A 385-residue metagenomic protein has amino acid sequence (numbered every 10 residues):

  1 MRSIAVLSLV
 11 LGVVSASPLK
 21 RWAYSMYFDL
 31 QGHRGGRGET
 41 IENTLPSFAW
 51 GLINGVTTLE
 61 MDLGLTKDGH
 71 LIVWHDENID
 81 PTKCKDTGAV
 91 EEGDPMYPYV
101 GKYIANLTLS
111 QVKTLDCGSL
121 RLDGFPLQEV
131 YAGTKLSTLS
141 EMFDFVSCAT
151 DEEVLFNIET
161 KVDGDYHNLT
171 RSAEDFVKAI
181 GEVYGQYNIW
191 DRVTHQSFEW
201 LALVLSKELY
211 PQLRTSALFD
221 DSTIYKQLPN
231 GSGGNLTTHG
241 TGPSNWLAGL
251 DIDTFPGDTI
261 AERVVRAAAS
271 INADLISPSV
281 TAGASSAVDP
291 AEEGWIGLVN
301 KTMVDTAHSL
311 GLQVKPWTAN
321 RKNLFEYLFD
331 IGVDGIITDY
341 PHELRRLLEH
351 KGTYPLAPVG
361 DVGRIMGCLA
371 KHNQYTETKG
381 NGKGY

Functional and structural regions predicted by a protein language model:
R2-A5, G12-Y385: Phosphate-group recognition and catalysis centered on beta-loop-alpha active-site segments
